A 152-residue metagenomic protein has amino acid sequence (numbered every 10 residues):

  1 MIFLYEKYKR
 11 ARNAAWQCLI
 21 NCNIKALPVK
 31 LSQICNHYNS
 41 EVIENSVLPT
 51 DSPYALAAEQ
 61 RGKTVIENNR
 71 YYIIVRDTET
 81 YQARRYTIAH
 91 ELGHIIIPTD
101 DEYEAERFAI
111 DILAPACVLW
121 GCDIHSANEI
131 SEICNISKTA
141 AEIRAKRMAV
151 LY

Functional and structural regions predicted by a protein language model:
M1-Y152: Active-site hotspot residues in diverse enzymes, especially metal/ion-binding acidic/histidine motifs
